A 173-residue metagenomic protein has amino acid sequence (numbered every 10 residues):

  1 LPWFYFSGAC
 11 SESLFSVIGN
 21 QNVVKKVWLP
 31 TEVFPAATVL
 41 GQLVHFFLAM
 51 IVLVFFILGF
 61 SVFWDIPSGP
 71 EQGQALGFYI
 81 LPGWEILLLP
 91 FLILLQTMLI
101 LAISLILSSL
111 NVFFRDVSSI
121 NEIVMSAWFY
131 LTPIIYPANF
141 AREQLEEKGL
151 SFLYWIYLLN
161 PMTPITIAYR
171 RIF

Functional and structural regions predicted by a protein language model:
P2-S13, T97-S109, Y130-N139: Transmembrane alpha-helical segments that form the membrane-embedded catalytic/substrate-channel core of multi-pass
P2-S7, W84-L92, F152-W155: Short alpha-helical transmembrane interface motifs in multi-pass membrane proteins
Y5-T31, P35-L43: Transmembrane helix boundary and interhelical loop/hinge segments in multi-pass membrane proteins
S16, N20-K26, S109, F113 (+2 more regions): Residue-level recognition of specific faces of alpha-helices
S16-P30, V54-I57, G69-G73, E122-E146: Hydrophobic alpha-helical transmembrane segments
T31, T38-V124, W128: Alpha-helical transmembrane segments and their short interhelical loops
Y130-F173: Short hydrophobic, aromatic-rich alpha-helical segments embedded in or entering the lipid bilayer of multi-pass
